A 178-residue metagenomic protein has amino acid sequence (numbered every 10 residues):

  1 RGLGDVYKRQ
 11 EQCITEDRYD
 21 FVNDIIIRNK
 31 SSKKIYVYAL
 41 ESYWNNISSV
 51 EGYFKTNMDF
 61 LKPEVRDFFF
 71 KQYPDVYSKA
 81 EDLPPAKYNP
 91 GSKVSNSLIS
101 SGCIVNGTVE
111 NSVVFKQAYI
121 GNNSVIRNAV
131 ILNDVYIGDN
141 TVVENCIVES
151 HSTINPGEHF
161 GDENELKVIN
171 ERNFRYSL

Functional and structural regions predicted by a protein language model:
G2-Y7: Short, small-residue-biased leader/transition segments that mark boundaries at the very start of proteins
Q12-L178: Left-handed beta-helix
